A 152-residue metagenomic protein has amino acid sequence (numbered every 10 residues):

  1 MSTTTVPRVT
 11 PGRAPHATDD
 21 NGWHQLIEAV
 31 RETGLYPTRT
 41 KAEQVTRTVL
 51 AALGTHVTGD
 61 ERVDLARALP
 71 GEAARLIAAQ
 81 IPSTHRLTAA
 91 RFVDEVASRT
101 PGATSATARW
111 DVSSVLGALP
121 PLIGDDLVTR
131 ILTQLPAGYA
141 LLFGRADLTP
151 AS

Functional and structural regions predicted by a protein language model:
M1-E32, P37, D147-S152: Intrinsic N-terminal pre-sequences and regulatory tails
G12-A17, L26-E28, R39-Q44, T58-D60 (+1 more regions): Short acidic/polar alpha-helix capping motifs at helix-coil junctions
D20-N21, T40-Q44, L87, A106-W110: Short helix-capping and inter-helix turn/linker motifs at the boundaries of alpha-helical repeat units
T33-V63: N-terminal interaction modules that seed assembly of large macromolecular complexes
T46-L53, L65, V112-L119, I131: Short, structured motif recognition centered on aromatic/hydrophobic residues
T55-T88, I123-S152: Extended intrinsically disordered, low-complexity coil regions enriched in Ser, Thr, Gly, Ala and often Pro
R75-D126: Short, solvent-exposed interaction modules
